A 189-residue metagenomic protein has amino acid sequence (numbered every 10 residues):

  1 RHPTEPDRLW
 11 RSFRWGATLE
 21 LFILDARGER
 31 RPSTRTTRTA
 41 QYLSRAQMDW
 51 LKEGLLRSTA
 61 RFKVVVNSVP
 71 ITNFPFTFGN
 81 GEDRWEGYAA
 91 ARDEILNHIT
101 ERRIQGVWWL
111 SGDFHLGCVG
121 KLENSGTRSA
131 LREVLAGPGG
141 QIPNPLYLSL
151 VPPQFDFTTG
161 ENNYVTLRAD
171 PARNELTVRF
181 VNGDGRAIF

Functional and structural regions predicted by a protein language model:
R1-F189: Metal-dependent phosphoester/phosphodiester hydrolase catalytic core
